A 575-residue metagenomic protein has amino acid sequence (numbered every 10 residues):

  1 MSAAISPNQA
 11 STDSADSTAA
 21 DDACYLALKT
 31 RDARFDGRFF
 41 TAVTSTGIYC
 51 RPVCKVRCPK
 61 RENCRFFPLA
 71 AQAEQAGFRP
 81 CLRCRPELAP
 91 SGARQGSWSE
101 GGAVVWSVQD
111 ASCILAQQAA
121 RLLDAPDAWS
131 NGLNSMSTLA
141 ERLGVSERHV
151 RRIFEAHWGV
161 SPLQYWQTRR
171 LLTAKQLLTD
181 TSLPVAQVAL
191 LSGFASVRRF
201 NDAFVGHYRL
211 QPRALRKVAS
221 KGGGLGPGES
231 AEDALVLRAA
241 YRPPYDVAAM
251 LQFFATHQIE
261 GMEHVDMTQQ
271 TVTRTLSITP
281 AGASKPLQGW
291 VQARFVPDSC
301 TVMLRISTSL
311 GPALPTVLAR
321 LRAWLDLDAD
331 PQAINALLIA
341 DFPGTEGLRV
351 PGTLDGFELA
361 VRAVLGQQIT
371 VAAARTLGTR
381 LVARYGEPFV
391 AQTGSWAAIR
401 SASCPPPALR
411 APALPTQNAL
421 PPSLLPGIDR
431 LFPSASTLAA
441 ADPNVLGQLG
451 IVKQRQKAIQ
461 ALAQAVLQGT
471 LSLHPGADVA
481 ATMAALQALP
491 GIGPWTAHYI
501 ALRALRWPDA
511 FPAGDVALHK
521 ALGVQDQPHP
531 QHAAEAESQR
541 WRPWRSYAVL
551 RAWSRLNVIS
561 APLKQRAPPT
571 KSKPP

Functional and structural regions predicted by a protein language model:
M1-P575: HhH-family (HhH-GPD) DNA N-glycosylase catalytic core used in base-excision repair
